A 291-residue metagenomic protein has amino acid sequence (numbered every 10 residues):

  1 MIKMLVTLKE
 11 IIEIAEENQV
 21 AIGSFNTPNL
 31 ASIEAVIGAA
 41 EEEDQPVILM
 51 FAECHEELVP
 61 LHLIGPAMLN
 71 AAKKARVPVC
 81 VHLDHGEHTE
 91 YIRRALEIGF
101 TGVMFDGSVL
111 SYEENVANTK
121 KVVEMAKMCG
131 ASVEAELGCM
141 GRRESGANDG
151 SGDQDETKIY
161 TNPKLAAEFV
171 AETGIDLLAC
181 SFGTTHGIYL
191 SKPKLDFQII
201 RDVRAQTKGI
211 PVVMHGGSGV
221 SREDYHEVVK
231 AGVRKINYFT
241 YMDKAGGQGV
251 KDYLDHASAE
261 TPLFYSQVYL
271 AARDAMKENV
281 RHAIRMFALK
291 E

Functional and structural regions predicted by a protein language model:
M1-G23: N-terminal amphipathic alpha-helix/helix-capping segment at the start of soluble metabolic enzymes
V6-I14, L30-C54, H62-P78, G86-K208 (+6 more regions): Alpha/beta enzyme core
I22-N26, V81-H82, M104, V212-H215 (+1 more regions): Short catalytic-loop micro-motif centered on adjacent basic/acidic residues
K244-G246: Short, solvent-exposed beta-strand-terminating loops
E260-Y269: Short beta-alpha connecting loops at secondary-structure transitions that line or flank enzyme active sites
V268, A272-F287: Short, hydrophobic-biased amphipathic alpha-helical segments
